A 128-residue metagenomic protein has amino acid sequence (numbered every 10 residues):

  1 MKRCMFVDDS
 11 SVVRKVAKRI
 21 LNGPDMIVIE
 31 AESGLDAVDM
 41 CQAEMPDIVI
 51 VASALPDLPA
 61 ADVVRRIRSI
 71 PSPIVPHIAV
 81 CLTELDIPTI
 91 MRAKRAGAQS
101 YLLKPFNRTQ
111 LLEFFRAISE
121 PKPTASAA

Functional and structural regions predicted by a protein language model:
K2-V12, A17-K18, V49: Conserved acidic segment of CheY-like receiver
S11-I29, A96: Two-component/phosphorelay signaling modules centered on CheY-like receiver
E30-D39, A60: Helix N-cap/capping motif at the beta->alpha junctions
D39, A61-I74: Short amphipathic alpha-helix used as the core "switch/output" element in two-component signaling
E44-L55: Active-site beta3 strand of CheY-like receiver
D62, E84-S100, E113: Alpha4 helix (beta4-alpha4-beta5 surface) of REC/receiver domains from two-component response regulators
V75-L85: A short, hydrophobic beta-strand element within the central beta-sheet of small alpha/beta folds
F106-F115: C-terminal output helix
